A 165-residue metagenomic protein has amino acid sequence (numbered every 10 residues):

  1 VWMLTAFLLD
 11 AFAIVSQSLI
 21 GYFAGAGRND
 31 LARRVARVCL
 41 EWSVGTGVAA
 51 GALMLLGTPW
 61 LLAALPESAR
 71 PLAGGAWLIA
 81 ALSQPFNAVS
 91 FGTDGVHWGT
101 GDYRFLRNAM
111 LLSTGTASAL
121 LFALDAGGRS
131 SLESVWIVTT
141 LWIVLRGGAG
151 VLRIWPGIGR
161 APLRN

Functional and structural regions predicted by a protein language model:
V1-L56, S90-G101, F105: Small-residue-rich hydrophobic transmembrane alpha-helices
V1-T5, E67-T93, S118-A119: Alpha-helical transmembrane segments of multi-pass membrane proteins
Y22, A63-A64, G99, A126: Transmembrane helix-loop junction
S43, W77-A80, Q84, M110-L111 (+1 more regions): Residue-level recognition of transmembrane alpha-helices in multi-pass small-molecule transporters/permeases
A49-G74: Short membrane-interface helical motifs at transmembrane helix boundaries in multi-pass membrane transporters
L62-A63, P71, T114-G148, L152-L163: Membrane-interface helix-loop junctions in multi-pass transport and translocation proteins
Y103-R107, V135-W136: Alpha-helical transmembrane segments and their helix-entry boundary regions
